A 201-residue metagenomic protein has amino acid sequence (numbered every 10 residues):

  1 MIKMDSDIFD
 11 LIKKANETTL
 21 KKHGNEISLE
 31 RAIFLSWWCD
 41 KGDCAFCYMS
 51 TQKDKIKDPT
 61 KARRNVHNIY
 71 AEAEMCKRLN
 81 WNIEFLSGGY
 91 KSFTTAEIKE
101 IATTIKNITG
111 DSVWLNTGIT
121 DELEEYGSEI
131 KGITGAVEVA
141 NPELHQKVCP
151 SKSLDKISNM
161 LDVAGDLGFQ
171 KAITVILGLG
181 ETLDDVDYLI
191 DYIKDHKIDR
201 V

Functional and structural regions predicted by a protein language model:
M1-E30: An N-cap/entry alpha-helix motif that binds or orients negatively charged groups
K21-I27, N80-N82, T109-V113, E129-K131 (+2 more regions): Short, well-ordered coil/turn segments that N-cap beta-strands
K21-N68: Canonical Radical SAM [4Fe-4S] cluster-binding loop centered on the CxxxCxxC motif and its immediate flanking residues
E30-I33, D54-K57, E84-A96, L144-H145: Glycine-rich, proline-tolerant flexible connector loops at the mouths of alpha/beta enzymes
C44, G127-N141, I198-V201: Non-cysteine beta-strand/loop elements that form the S-adenosyl-L-methionine
K55-I69, S92-S128, V137-V139, L177-D185: Canonical radical SAM enzyme core domain
N68-G89: Short Fe-S-cluster ligation motifs
I83-L86, G132, D155-V201: Conserved C-terminal portion of the radical SAM core fold that forms the substrate/S-adenosylmethionine-binding
